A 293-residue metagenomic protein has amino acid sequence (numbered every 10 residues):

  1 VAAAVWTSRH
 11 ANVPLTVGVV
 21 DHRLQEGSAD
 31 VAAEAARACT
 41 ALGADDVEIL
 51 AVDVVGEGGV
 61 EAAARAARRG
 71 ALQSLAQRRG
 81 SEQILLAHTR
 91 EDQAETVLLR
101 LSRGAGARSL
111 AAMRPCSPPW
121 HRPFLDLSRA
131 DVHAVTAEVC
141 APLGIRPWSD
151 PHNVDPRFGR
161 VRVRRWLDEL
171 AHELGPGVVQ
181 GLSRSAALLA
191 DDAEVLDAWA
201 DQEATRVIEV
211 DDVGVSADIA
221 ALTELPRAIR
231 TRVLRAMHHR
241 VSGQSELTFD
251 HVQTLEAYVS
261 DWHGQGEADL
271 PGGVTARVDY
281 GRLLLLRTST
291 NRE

Functional and structural regions predicted by a protein language model:
V1-D168: Core alpha/beta nucleotide-donor-binding catalytic domains of modification enzymes
V13-T16, V20-H22, A51-V54, A67 (+2 more regions): AMP-forming adenylation/ATP pyrophosphatase catalytic core
V31, R68, L127-S128, L174 (+3 more regions): Hydrophobic/aromatic residues within well-ordered alpha-helical segments
E95-T96, R160-R164, V179-S183, R227-R235: Non-catalytic, well-ordered alpha-helical scaffold segments
L101, F124-L127, L170-A171, L189 (+2 more regions): Generic structural signal for hydrophobic core residues of well-folded globular domains
R103, A107, H172-V179, E194 (+2 more regions): Alpha-helix boundary/capping and short turn/kink residues
L127, D131, F158, R162 (+4 more regions): Generic recognition of short, well-ordered alpha-helical interface segments
A137-A187, D191, G266-D269, Y280-G281: Mid-to-C-terminal catalytic subdomains of enzymes that bind/position adenosyl phosphate moieties or nucleic-acid
